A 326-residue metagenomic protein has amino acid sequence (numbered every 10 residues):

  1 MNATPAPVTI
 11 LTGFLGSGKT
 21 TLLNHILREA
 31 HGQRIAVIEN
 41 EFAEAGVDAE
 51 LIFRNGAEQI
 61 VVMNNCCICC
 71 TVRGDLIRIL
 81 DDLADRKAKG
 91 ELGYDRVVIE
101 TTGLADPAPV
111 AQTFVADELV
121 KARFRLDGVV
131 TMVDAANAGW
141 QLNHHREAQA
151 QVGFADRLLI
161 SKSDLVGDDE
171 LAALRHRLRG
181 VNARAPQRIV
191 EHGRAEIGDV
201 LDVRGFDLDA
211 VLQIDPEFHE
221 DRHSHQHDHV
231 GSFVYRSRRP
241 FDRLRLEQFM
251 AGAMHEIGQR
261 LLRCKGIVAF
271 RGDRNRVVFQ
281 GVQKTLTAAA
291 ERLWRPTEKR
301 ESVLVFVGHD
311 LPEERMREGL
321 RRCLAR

Functional and structural regions predicted by a protein language model:
N2, A150, F154-S302, H309-R326: C-terminal accessory "lid"/substrate-recognition subdomains
N2-S17, T21-Q141: Nucleotide-state-sensitive switch-loop elements of NTP-binding domains
G13, H25, T101, S161-K162 (+2 more regions): Short glycine-centered, acidic/aromatic-flanked micro-motifs in structured strand/loop junctions that mark active-site
R28, I35-A36, K89, V110 (+8 more regions): A generic "cationic amphipathic patch" detector
N40-E41, G56, Y94, G128 (+5 more regions): Residue-level signal for alpha-helical context at structural boundaries
P109-L119, V133-A148, V152, I160 (+1 more regions): Non-catalytic interfacial helical region
